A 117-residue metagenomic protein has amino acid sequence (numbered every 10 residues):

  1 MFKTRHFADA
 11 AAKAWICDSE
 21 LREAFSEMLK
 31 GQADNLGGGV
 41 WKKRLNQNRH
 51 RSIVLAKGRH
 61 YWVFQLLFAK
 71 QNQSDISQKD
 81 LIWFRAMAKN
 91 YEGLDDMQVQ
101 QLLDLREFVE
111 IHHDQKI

Functional and structural regions predicted by a protein language model:
M1, W15, N46-Q47, A56-R59 (+1 more regions): Generic alpha-helical scaffold signal
M1-W15, D104-I117: Arg/Lys-rich, positively charged N-terminal/basic patches that mediate binding to nucleic acids
H6, A10-A33: Compact soluble domain cores
Q32-Q73: Basic/aromatic recognition patch in beta-strand/loop cores that engages polyanionic ligands
K57-D114: Enriched for short, Lys/Arg-rich terminal
